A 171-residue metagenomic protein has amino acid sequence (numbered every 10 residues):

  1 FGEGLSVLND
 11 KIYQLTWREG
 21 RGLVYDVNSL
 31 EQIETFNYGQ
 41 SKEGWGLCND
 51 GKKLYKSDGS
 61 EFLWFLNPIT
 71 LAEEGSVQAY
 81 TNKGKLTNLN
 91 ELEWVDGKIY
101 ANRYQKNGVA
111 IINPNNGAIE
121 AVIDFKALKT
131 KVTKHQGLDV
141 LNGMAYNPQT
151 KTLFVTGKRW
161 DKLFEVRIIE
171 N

Functional and structural regions predicted by a protein language model:
F1-G44: Blade-loop segments of beta-propeller domains
F1-N9, G39-G51, S57, K83-V95 (+1 more regions): Beta-rich, blade/repeat-based domains predominating in secreted/periplasmic proteins but also intracellular
Y13-E19, L54-S60, A101-Q105, V155-R159: Conserved beta-strand positions in repeat-built beta-propeller and related beta-rich domains
R21-G22, F62-W64, G108-V109, D161-L163: Structural signal for beta-propeller blades
D26-L30, N67-L71, N113-G117, R167-N171: Short loop/turn segments that connect beta-strands within beta-propeller blades
E31-N37, G75-G84, A121-I123, L128-K134: A short beta-strand motif characteristic of beta-propeller blades
G84-A118: Loop/turn-rich, solvent-exposed surfaces of beta-rich toroidal or solenoidal domains
A145-N171: Blade-level signature of beta-propeller repeat domains, shared across WD40, Kelch, NHL, RCC1 and BNR/Asp-box propellers
